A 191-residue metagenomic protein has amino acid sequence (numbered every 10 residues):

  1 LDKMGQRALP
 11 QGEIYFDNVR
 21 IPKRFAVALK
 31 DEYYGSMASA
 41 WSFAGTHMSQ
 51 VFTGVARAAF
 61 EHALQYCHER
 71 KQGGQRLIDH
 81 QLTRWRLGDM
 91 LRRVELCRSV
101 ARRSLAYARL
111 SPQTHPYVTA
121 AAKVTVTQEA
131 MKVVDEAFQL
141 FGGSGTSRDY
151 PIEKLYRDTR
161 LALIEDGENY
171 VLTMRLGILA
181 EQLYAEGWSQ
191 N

Functional and structural regions predicted by a protein language model:
L1-E95, A162, Y184-Q190: Glycine-rich beta->alpha junctions and the first turn(s) of the following alpha-helix
F43-Q50, G54, P116, A120 (+3 more regions): Short, conserved micro-motifs enriched in small and acidic residues
G45, I78-M90, H115-T125, E153 (+1 more regions): Alpha-helical scaffold segments that form or flank carboxylate-/histidine-based iron centers
A56, L87, C97, V126 (+3 more regions): Hydrophobic, well-ordered secondary-structure elements that form the walls of internal hydrophobic environments
A59-Y66, V100-R103, E136, L155-D158 (+1 more regions): Generic, well-ordered alpha-helical scaffold segments in large soluble proteins
L64-Q75, L91-T125, F138-G143: C-terminal helix-coil-helix/basic helical segment that borders enzyme active sites and/or dimer interfaces and provides
E129-A137, D166-N169: Amphipathic alpha-helical coiled-coil segments
F141-N191: Glycine-rich phosphate/cofactor-binding loops in nucleotide/flavin-utilizing enzymes
